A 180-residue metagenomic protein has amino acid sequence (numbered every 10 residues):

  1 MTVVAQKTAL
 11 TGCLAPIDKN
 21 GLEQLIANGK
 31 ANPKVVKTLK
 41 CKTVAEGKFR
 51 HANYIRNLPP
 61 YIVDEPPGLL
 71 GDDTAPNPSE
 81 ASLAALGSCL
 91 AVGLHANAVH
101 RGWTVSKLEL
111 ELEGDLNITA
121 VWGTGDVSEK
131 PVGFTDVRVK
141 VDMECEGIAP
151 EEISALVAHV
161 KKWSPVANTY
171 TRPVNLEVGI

Functional and structural regions predicted by a protein language model:
M1-A84, A96-I180: Extended beta-strand/beta-hairpin segments
A85-L90: Alpha-helical metal-binding/catalytic segments enriched in His/Glu/Asp
